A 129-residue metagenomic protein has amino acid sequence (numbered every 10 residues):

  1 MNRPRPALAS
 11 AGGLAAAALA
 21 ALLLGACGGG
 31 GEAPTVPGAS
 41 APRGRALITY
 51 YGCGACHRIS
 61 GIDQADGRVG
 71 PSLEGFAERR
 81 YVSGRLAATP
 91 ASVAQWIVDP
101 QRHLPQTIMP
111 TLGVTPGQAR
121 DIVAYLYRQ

Functional and structural regions predicted by a protein language model:
N2-A16: Bacterial N-terminal signal peptides that target proteins for export
L23-A26: C-terminal motif of bacterial Sec signal peptides marking the signal peptidase cleavage site
G28-G30, C56-D63, E78, Y127: Detector for the c-type heme attachment site
G28-T49: Electrostatic cytochrome c docking/interface patches
A46, Q64-Q129: Extracytoplasmic electron-transfer domains, predominantly the class I c-type cytochrome c fold
C53-C56, I122: Hydrophobic packing within well-folded, soluble alpha/beta domains
